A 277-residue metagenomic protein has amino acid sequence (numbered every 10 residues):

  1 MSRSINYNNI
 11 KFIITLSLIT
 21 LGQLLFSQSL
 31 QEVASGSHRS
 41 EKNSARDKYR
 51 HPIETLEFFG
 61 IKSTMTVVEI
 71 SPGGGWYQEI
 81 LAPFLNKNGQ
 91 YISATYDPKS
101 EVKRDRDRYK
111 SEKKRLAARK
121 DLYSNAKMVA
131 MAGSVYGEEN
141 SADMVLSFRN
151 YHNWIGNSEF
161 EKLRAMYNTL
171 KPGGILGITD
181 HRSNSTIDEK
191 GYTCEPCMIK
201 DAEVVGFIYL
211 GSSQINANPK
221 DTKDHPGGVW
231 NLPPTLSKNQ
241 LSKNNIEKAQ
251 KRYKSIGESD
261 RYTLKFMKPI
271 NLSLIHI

Functional and structural regions predicted by a protein language model:
L30-F58, K62: Class I SAM-dependent methyltransferase Rossmann-like catalytic core, especially the SAM/SAH-binding loop
T64-G73: Conserved class I S-adenosyl-L-methionine
L85-N86, W154-G156, L170-P172: Helix-to-beta-strand junctions that scaffold the AdoMet/dcAdoMet cofactor pocket in Class I SAM-dependent enzymes
V135-V145: A short acidic, Gly/Pro-enriched loop at the edge of an enzyme's catalytic core that lines a small-molecule cofactor
F160-P172: A short glycine-rich, Lys/Arg-flanked "PGG" loop and its adjoining helix->strand segment in the class I
G173-H181, S185: Conserved beta-strand signature within the Rossmann-like core of class I S-adenosyl-L-methionine
E189-S213: Conserved Class I S-adenosyl-L-methionine
I275-I277: Conserved small/polar residues in nucleotide/adenosyl-binding loops
